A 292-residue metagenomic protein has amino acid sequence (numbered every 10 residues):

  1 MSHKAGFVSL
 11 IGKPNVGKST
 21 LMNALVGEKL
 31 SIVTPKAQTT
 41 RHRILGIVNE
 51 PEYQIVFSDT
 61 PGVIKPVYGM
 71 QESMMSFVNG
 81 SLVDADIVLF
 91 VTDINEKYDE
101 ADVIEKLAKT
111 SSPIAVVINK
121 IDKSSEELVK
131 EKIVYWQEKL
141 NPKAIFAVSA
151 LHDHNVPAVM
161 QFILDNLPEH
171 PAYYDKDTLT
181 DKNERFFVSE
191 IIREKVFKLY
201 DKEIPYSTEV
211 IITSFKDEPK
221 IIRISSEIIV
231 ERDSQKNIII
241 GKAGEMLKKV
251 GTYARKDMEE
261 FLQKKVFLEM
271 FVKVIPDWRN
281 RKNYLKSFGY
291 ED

Functional and structural regions predicted by a protein language model:
M1-L82: Conserved G1/Walker A P-loop phosphate-binding module
G17, N155, M246: Conserved glycine(s) of the Walker
S31-V33, E100, P171-D175, K198-E209: Active-site phosphate-binding and catalytic loops of NTP-dependent enzymes
T40, I64-K65, K97-Y98, S124-S125 (+1 more regions): Catalytic P-loop NTPase motifs of RecA-like helicase/translocase cores
N49-E52, S73-I145, K216-K220: Conserved C-terminal guanine-recognition region of P-loop GTPase G domains, centered on the G4
D59, N119, S149: Active-site glycine-centered loops adjacent to acidic/histidine catalytic or metal-binding residues that shape
P113, D122-T180, E184: Canonical P-loop GTPase G-domain recognition
E184-D292: P-loop NTP-binding site
